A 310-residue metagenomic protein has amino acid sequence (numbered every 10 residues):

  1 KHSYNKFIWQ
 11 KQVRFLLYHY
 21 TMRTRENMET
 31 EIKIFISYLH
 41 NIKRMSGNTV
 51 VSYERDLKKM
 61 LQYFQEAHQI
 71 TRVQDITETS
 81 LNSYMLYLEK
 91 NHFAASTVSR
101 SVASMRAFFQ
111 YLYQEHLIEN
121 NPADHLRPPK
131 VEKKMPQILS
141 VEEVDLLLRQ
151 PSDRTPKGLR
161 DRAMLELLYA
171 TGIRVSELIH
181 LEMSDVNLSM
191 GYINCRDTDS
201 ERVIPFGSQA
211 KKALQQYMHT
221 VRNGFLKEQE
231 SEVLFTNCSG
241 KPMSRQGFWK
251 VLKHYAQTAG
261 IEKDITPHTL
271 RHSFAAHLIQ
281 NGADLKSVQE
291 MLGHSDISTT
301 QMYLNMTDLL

Functional and structural regions predicted by a protein language model:
H2-N5, Y18-Y20: Intrinsic-disorder-associated, low-complexity terminal segments enriched in Asp/Asn/His/Tyr and depleted of Lys/Arg
R14, Y18-L310: Conserved catalytic core of the tyrosine transesterase superfamily
